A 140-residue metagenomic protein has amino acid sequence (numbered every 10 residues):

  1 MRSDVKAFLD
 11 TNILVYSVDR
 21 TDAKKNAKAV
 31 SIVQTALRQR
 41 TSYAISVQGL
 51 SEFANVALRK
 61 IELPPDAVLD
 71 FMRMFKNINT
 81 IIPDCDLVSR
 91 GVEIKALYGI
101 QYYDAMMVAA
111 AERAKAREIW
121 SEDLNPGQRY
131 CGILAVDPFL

Functional and structural regions predicted by a protein language model:
M1-D4, V108-L140: Acidic, PIN/NYN-like endoribonuclease modules and their adjacent C-terminal/linker elements
M1-I45, K60-D66, D70, L140: Short, well-structured N-terminal submotif of metal-dependent ribonuclease cores
L9-D10, S46, I100-Q101, D123 (+1 more regions): Histidine- and aromatic-rich ligand-binding microenvironments
I13-L14, E52-V56, F71, R90: A general alpha-helix detector
T21, A44-S51, R73-L97: Acidic catalytic patch
D104-A105: Conserved glycosyltransferase catalytic-site signature
